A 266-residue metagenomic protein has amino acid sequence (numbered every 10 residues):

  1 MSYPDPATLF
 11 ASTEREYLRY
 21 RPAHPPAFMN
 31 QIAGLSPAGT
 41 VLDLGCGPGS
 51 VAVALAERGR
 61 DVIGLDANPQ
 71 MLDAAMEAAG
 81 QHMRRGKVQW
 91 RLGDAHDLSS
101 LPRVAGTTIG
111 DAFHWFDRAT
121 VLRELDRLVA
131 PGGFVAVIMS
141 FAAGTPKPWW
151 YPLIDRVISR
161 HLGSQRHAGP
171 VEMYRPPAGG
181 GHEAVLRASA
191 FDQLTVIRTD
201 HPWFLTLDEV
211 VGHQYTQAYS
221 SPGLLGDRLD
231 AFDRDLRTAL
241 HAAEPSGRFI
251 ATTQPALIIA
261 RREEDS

Functional and structural regions predicted by a protein language model:
M1-S36: Conserved class I S-adenosyl-L-methionine
T40, P48-D97: Class I SAM-dependent methyltransferase SAM/SAH-binding core
L44: Conserved beta-strand/loop positions that form the S-adenosyl-L-methionine
S99-T107: A short acidic, Gly/Pro-enriched loop at the edge of an enzyme's catalytic core that lines a small-molecule cofactor
I109-G110, R118: A short beta-strand submotif of the Rossmann-like class I SAM-dependent methyltransferase core that lines
F116-L125: A short, conserved alpha-helix within the catalytic core of class I
D126, A130-H201: Conserved catalytic/acceptor-binding region of the Class I
R175-P176, G180-S266: Conserved Class I S-adenosyl-L-methionine
